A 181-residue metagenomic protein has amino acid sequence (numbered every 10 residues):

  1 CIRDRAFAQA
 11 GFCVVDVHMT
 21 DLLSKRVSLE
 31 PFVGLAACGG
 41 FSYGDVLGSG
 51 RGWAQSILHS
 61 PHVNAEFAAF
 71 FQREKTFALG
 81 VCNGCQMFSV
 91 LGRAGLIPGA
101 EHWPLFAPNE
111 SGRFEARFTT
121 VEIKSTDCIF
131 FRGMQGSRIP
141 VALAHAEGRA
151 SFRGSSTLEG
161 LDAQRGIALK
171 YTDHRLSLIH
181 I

Functional and structural regions predicted by a protein language model:
C1-D4, I179-I181: Conserved small/polar residues in nucleotide/adenosyl-binding loops
C1-R3, C82, C128: Functionally engaged cysteine thiol sites
R3, V46-S49, G154: Short, glycine/acidic-enriched capping/hinge loops at junctions between secondary-structure elements
A8-Q9, V15-L79, C85-E101: Flexible gly/pro-rich beta->alpha loop and the following alpha-helix that scaffold active-site loops
T20, S24-V27, N64-A69, R73 (+1 more regions): Amide-donor transfer/coupling interface in amidating biosynthetic enzymes
G80-V81, L143: Alpha-helical architecture
C82-N83, V121: Hydrophobic/aromatic pocket-lining and membrane-interface residues
N83-G84, A146: Conformational gate/switch positions in structured elements
